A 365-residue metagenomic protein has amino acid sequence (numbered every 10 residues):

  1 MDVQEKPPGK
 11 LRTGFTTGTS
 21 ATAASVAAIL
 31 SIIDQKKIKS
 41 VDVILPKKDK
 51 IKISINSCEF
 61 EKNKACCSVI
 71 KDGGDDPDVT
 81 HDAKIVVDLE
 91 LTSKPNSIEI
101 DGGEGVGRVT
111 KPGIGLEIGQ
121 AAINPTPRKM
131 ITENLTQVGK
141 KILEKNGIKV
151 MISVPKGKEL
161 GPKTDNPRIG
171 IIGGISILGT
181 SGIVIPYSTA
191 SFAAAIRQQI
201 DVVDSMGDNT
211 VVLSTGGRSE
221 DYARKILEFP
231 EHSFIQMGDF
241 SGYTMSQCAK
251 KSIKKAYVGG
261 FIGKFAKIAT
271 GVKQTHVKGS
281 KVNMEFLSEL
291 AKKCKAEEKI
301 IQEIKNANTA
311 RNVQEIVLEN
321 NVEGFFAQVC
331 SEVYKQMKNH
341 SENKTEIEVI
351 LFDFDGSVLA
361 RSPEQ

Functional and structural regions predicted by a protein language model:
M1-K163, P167-I169: Generic N-terminal targeting/processing segments that precede catalytic cores or assembly contacts
D2-Q4, R12, G18, I169-I175 (+2 more regions): A structural signal for small-residue-enriched, beta-sheet-centric alpha/beta enzyme cores and oligomeric scaffold folds
K47-D49, L91-S93, K156, G217-S219 (+2 more regions): Glycine-rich beta-alpha junction loops
E364: Conserved, well-ordered active-site substructure
